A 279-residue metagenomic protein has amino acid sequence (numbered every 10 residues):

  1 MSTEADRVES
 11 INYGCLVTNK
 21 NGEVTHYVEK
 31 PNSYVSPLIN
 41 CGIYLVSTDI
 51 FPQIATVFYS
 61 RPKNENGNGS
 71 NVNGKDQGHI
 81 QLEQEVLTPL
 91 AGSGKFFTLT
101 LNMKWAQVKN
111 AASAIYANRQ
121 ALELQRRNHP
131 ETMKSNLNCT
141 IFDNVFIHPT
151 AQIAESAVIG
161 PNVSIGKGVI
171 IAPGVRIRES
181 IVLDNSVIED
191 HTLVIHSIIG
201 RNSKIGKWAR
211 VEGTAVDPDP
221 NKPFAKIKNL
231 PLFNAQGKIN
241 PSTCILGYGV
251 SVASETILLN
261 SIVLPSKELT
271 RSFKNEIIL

Functional and structural regions predicted by a protein language model:
M1-T3, T214: Generic beta-sheet signal
A5-S10, N19-M133: Catalytic-core segments of class I nucleotidyltransferases/pyrophosphorylases that form NMP-activated intermediates
G14-L16: Extracellular disulfide-bonded cysteine-rich modules/repeats
L122-A151: Long, charged amphipathic helices and adjacent flexible linkers at domain junctions
C139-I141, V145, A157-I159, V175 (+3 more regions): Short, small/polar residue-rich loop motifs at catalytic or cofactor-binding pockets
V145-I147, A151-G174: C-terminal accessory/binding modules appended to enzymatic or scaffolding proteins
E179-L279: Glycine-rich hexapeptide-repeat left-handed beta-helix
